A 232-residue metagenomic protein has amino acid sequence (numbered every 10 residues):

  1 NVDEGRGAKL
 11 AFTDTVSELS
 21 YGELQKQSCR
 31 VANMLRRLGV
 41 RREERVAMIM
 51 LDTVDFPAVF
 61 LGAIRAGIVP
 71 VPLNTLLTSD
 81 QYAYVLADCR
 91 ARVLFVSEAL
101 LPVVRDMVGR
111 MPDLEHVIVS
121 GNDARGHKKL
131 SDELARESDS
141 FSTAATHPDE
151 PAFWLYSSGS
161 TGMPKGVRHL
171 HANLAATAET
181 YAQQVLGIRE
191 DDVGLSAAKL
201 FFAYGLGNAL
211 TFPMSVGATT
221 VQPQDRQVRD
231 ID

Functional and structural regions predicted by a protein language model:
V2-E4, L38, L51-V54, A198-F202: AMP-binding (ANL) adenylation modules
A8-T53, P57-L61, T78-A83, S131-D132 (+1 more regions): Conserved AMP-binding/adenylate-forming core of the ANL superfamily
V46, A63, L94, P151 (+3 more regions): Conserved S/T- and glycine-rich ATP-binding loop of Class I adenylate-forming
M50-L51, I68-Y84, E98-V103, A218-D232: ATP-dependent adenylate-forming carboxylate-activation enzymes
L61-A66, D88, F202, T211-S215: Short hydrophobic alpha-helices that are characteristic scaffold elements of the AMP-binding
A99-D149: ANL superfamily adenylate-forming
E137-Y156, M163, N173, L186-V193: Conserved pre-ATP/AMP-binding loop-to-beta segment of ANL
A175-V193, F201-D232: Conserved AMP-binding/adenylation subdomain of ANL enzymes
